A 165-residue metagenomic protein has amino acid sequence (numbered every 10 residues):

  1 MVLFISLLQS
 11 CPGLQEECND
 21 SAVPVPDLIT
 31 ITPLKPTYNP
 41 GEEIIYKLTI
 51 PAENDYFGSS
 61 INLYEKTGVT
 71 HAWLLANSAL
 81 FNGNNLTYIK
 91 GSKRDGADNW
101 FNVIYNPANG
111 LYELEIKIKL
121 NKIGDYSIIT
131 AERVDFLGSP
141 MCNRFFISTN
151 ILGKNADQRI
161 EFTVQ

Functional and structural regions predicted by a protein language model:
L7-L28: Bacterial Sec-dependent N-terminal signal peptides
P33-Y38: Short beta-strand segments of immunoglobulin-like
N39-G41, N109: Solvent-exposed, conformationally flexible loop/turn segments
E42-Y46: Structural beta-strand segments of beta-rich domains
I50-K66: Short amphipathic, basic-aromatic surface patches that mediate peripheral association with negatively charged
G68, A108-I147: Internal, hydrophobic beta-strand segments that form the core of beta-sheet-rich folds
G83-L114: Extended, solvent-exposed segments with strong compositional bias
F136-Q165: Short beta-strand elements
